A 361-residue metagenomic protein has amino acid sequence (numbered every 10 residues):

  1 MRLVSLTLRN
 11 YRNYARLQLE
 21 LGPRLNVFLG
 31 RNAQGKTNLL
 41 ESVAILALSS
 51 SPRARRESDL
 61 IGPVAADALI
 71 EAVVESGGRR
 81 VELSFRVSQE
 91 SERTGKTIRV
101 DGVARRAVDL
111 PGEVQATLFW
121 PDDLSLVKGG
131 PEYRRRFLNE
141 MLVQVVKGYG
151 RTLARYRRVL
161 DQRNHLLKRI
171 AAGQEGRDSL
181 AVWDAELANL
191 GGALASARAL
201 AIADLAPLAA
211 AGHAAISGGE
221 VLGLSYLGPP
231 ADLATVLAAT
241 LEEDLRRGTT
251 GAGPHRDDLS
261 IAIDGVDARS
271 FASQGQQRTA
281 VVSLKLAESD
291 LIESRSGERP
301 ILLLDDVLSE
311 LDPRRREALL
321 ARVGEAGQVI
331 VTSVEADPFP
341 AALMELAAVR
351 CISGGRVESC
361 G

Functional and structural regions predicted by a protein language model:
M1-R31, I45, Q174-I301, E310-R314 (+3 more regions): Conserved NTPase motor "head" modules and their coupling/switch loops across ABC/AAA+ ATPases, GTPases, and GHKL ATPases
Q18, T97, A116, I301-L302: Hydrophobic "anchor" residues on beta-strands that sit immediately upstream of conserved functional sites
K36: Conserved lysine of the Walker
A47-Y133, F137, L142-Y149, A203-A211 (+1 more regions): Nucleotide-state sensing region of NTPase/ATPase domains
A72, Q328-E335: Structural recognition of the conserved hydrophobic beta-strand(s) that form the central parallel beta-sheet of P-loop
S125-L126, E132-A181, A185: Long, charged N-terminal accessory/stalk domains
D305-V307: Walker B catalytic acidic pair
